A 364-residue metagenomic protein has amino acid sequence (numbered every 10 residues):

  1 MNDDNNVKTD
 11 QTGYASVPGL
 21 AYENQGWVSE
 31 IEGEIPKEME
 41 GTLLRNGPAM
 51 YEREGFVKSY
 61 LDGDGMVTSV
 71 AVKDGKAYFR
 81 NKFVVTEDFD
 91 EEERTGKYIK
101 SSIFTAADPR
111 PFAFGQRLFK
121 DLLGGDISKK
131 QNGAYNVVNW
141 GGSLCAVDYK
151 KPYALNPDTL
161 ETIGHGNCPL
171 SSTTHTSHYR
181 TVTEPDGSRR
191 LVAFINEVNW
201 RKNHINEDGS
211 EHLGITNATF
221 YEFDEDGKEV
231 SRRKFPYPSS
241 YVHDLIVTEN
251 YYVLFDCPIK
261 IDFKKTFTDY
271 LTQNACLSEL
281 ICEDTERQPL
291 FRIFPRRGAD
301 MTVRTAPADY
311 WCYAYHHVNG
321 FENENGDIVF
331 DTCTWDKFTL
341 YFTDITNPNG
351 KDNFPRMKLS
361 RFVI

Functional and structural regions predicted by a protein language model:
M1-I364: Beta-propeller domains
